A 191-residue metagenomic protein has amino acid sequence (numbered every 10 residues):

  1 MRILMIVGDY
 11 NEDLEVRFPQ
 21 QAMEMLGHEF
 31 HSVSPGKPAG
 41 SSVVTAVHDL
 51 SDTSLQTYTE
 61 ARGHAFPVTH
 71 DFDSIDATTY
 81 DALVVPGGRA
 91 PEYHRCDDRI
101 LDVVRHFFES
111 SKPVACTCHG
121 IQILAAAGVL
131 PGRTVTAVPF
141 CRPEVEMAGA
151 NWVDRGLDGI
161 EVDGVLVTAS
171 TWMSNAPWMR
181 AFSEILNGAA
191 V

Functional and structural regions predicted by a protein language model:
M1-S110, I123-T134, R142-V191: Extended, subdomain-level signal for the structured scaffold at the beginning of enzyme domains
S111-A115: ADP-ribose/adenylate-binding Rossmann-like module
C116-G120: Short, thiol/selenol-centered motifs that function as redox-active sites or metal-ligating centers
V138: Active-site-adjacent substrate-recognition loops and nearby beta-strands within hydrolase catalytic domains
